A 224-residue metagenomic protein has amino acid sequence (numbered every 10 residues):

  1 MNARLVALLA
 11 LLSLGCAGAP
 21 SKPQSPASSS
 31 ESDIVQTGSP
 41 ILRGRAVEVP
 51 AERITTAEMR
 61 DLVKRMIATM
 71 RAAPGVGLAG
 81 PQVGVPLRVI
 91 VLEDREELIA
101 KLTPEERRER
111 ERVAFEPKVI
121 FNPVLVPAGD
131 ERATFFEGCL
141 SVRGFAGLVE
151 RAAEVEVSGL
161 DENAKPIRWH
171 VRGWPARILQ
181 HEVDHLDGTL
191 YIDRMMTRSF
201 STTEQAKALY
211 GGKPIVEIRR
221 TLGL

Functional and structural regions predicted by a protein language model:
M1-R4: Positively charged n-region of N-terminal signal peptides that target proteins for export
V6-G15: Bacterial N-terminal signal peptides
C16-Q180, H185-L224: Active-site rim/adjacent substrate-binding subdomains
